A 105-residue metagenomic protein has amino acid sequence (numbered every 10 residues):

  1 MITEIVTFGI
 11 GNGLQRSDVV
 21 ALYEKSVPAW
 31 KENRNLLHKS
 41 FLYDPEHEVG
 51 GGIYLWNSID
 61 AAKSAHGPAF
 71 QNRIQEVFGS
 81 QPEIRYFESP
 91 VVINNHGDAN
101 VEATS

Functional and structural regions predicted by a protein language model:
M1-G50, I59-P68, F78-S105: Short S/T/G/P-rich N-terminal loop/turn motif that feeds into the first structured element of a domain
N72-E76: A common structural junction motif
